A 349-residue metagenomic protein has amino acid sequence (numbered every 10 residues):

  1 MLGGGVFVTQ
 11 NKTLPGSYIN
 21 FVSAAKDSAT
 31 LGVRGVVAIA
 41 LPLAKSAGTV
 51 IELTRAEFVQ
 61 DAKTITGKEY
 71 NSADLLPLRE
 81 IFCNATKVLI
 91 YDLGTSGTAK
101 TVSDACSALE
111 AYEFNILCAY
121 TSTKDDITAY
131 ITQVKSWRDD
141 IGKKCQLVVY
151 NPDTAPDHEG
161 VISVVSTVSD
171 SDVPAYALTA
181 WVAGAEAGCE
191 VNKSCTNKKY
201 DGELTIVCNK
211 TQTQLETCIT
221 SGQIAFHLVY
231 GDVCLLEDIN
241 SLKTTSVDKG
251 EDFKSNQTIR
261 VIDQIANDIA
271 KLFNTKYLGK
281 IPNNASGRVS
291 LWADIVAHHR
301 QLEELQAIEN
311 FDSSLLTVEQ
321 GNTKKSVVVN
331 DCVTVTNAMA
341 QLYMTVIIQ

Functional and structural regions predicted by a protein language model:
M1-Q349: Surface-exposed assembly/interface segments
